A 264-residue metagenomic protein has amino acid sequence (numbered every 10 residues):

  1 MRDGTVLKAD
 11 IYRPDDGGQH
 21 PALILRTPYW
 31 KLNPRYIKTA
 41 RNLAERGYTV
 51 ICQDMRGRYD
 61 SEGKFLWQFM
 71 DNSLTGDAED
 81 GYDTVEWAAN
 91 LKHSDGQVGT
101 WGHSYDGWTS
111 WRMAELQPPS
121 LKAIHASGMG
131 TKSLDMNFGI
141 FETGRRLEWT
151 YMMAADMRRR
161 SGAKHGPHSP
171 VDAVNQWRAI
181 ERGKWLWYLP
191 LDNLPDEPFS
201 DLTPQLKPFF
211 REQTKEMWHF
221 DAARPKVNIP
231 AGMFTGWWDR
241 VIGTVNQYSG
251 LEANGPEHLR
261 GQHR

Functional and structural regions predicted by a protein language model:
M1-G18: N-terminal cap/lid segment of alpha/beta-hydrolase-fold proteins
P14-N90, F138-G139: Cap/lid segment of the alpha/beta-hydrolase catalytic domain
P21, Q97, P230: Alpha/beta-hydrolase fold active-site loops
E45, R112-K226: Accessory cap/linker subdomain of secreted extracellular hydrolases
S61, S104-Y105, G128: Catalytic nucleophile serine of serine hydrolases, specifically the conserved "nucleophile elbow" pentapeptide
K92-Y105: Alpha/beta-hydrolase fold nucleophile elbow
G102-R112, V241: Glycine-rich nucleophile elbow surrounding the catalytic serine of serine-hydrolase chemistry
P204-R264: C-terminal subdomain of alpha/beta-hydrolase-fold enzymes, centered on the catalytic histidine and its supporting
